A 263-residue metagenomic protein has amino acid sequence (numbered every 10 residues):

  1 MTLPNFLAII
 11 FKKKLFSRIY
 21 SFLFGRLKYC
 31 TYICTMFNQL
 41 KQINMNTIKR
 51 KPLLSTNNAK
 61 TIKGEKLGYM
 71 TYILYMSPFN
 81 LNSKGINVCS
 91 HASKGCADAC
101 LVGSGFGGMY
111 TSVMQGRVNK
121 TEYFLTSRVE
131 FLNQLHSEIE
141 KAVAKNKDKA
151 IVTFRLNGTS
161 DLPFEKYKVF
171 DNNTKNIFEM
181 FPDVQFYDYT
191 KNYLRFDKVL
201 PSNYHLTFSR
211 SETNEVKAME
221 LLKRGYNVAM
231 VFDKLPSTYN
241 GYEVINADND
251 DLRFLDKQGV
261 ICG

Functional and structural regions predicted by a protein language model:
M1-K12: Cationic, amphipathic, low-complexity segments that mediate targeting or membrane/lipid association
I9, R18, R26, T31-K41: Short, positively charged and aromatic/hydrophobic N-terminal segments
K14-F16, L206: Intrinsically disordered, low-complexity polar segments enriched in Ser/Thr/Pro and acidic
F37-G263: Class I S-adenosyl-L-methionine
